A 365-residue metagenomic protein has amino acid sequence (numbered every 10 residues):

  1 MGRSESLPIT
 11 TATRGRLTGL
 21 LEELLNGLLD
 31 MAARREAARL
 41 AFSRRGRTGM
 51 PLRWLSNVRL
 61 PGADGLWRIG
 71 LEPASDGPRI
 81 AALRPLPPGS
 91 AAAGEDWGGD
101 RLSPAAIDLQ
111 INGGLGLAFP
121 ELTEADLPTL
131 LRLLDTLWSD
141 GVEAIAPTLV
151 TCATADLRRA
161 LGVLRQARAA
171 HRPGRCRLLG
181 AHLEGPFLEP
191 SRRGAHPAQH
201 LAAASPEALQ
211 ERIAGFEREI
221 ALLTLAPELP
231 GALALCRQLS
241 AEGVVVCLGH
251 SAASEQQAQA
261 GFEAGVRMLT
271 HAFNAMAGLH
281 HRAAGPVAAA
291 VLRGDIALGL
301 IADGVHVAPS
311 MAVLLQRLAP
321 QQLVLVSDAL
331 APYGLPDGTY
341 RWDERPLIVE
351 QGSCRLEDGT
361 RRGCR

Functional and structural regions predicted by a protein language model:
L7-T11: Intrinsic low-complexity, disordered N-terminal segments enriched in polar/charged/small residues
L21-G89: N-terminal metal-binding scaffold of metallo-dependent hydrolase/deaminase domains
G49-N57, P88-L131, D135: Replace "His-x-His-based motif
V58, P78, G99, Q110 (+5 more regions): Divalent metal-coordination and catalytic microenvironments
A105-I107, C247, M268, L325-V326: Residue-level marker for buried hydrophobic side chains located in beta-strands that build the well-ordered beta-sheet
N112-G114, P120, L131-A160, C176-E189 (+6 more regions): Divalent metal-dependent hydrolysis catalytic cores, especially in the metallo-beta-lactamase
L183, P190-G285: Divalent metal-binding pocket/active-site signature
Q257-R365: Active-site-adjacent C-terminal substructures of enzyme catalytic domains
